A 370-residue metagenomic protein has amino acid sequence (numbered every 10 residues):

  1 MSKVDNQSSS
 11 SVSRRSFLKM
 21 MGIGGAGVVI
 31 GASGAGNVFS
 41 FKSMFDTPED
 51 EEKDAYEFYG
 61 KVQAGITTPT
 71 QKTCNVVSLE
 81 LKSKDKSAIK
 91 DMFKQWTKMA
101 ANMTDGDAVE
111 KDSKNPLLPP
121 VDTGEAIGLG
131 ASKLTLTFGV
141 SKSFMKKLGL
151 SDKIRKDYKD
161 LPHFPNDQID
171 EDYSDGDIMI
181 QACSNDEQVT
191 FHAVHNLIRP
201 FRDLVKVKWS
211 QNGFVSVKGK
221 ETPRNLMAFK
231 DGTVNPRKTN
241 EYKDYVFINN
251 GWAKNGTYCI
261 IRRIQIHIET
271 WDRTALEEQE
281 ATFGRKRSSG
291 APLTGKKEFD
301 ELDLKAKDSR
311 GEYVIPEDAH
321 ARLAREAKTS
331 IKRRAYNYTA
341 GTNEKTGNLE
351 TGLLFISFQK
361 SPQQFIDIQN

Functional and structural regions predicted by a protein language model:
M1-V12: N-terminal secretory signal peptides
S16-N37, S43-N370: Long, histidine/aromatic-enriched segments associated with O2/redox biology
